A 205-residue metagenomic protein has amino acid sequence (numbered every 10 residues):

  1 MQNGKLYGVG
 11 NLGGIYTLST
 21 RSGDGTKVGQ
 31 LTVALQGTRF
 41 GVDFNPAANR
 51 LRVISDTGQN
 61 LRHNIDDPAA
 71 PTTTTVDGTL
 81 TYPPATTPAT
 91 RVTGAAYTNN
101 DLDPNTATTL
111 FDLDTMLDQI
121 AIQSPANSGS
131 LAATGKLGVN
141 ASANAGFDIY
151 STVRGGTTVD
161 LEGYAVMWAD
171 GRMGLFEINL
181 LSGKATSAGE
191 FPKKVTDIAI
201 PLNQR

Functional and structural regions predicted by a protein language model:
M1-T17: N-terminal carbohydrate-binding/catalytic regions of secreted carbohydrate-active enzymes
G4-G8, N49-V53, P104, T109-D112 (+2 more regions): Conserved beta-propeller blade signature
L12-S19, T57-N64, A107, M116-P125 (+1 more regions): Structural motif
R21-V33, N64-I65, A69-T86, I122-N140 (+2 more regions): Beta-propeller fold detector
Q30-A47, T79-N100, N140-T152, F191-R205: Repeated scaffold domains used in trafficking and secretory/extracellular systems, primarily beta-propellers
N49, I54, L61-G94, T98-L110 (+1 more regions): A surface/extracellular/periplasmic glyco- and lipid-processing/surface-interacting theme
A96-G146: A mid-sequence, solvent-exposed acidic-amphipathic segment
D148-G189, P201-N203: C-terminal closing repeat unit and adjoining cap/tail of repeat-based domains
